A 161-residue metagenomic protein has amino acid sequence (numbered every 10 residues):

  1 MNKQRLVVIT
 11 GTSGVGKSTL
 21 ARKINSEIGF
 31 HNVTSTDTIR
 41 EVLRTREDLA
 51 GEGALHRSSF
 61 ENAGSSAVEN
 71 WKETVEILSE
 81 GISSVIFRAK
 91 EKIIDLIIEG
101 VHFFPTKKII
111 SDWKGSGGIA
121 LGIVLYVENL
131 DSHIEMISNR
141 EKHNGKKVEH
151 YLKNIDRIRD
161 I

Functional and structural regions predicted by a protein language model:
M1-Q4: Phosphate-binding P-loop
I9: Hydrophobic anchor at the beta1->P-loop junction of P-loop NTPases
T12-S13: The conserved Walker
G16: Conserved glycine(s) of the Walker
L20, I24: Hydrophobic positions on the alpha1 helix immediately C-terminal to the Walker A/P-loop
F30-R46: Short beta-strand-centered segment that lines the nucleotide-binding/catalytic pocket of NTP-utilizing
R44-I94: Conserved nucleotide-sensing/catalytic segment adjacent to the nucleotide-binding pocket in NTP-handling enzymes
G118-I161: A glycine- and Lys/Arg-enriched "phosphate-lid" helix/loop adjacent to the NTP-binding pocket of small-molecule kinases
